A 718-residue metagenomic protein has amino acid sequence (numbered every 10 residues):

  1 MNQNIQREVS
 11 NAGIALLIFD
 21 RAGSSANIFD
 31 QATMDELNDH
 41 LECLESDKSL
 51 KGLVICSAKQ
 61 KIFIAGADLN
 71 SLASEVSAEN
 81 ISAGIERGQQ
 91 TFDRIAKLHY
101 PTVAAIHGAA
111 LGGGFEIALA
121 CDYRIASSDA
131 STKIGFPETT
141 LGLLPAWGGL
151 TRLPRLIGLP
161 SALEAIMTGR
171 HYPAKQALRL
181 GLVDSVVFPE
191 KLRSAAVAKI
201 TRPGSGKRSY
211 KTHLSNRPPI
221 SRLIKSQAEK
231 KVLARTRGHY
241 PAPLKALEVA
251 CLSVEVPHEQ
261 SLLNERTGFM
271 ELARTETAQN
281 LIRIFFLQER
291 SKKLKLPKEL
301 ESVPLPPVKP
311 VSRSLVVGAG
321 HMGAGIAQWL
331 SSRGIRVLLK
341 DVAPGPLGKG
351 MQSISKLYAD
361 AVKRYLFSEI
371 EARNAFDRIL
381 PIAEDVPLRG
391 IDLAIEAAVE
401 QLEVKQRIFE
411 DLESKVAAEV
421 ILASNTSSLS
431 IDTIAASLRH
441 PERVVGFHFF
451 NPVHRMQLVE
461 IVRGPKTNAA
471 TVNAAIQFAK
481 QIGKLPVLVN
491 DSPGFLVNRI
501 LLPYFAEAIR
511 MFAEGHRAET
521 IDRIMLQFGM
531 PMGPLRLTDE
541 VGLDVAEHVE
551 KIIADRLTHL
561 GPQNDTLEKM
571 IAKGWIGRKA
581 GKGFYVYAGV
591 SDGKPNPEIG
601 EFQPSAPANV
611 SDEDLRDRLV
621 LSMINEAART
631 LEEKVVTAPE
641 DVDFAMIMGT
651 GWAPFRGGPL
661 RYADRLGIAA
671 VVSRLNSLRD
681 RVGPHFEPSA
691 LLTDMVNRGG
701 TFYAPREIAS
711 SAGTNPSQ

Functional and structural regions predicted by a protein language model:
M1-C56, D93: Conserved CoA-thioester-binding segment of acyl-CoA-metabolizing enzymes
S10-A12, D20, E75-S77, G84-R87 (+5 more regions): N-terminal glycine-rich phosphate-binding loop for ADP-containing cofactors
N38-L41, E45, A96, S331 (+2 more regions): A structural alpha-helix within SAM-dependent methyltransferase catalytic domains
Q60, I64-N70: Glycine-rich loop at the start of a catalytic domain that most often binds anionic cofactors/ligands
A104, G108-G114: Gly/Ser-rich catalytic serine loop of serine hydrolases
S128-K133: Short glycine-rich donor-binding/catalytic loop of glycosyltransferases that coordinates the nucleotide-sugar
